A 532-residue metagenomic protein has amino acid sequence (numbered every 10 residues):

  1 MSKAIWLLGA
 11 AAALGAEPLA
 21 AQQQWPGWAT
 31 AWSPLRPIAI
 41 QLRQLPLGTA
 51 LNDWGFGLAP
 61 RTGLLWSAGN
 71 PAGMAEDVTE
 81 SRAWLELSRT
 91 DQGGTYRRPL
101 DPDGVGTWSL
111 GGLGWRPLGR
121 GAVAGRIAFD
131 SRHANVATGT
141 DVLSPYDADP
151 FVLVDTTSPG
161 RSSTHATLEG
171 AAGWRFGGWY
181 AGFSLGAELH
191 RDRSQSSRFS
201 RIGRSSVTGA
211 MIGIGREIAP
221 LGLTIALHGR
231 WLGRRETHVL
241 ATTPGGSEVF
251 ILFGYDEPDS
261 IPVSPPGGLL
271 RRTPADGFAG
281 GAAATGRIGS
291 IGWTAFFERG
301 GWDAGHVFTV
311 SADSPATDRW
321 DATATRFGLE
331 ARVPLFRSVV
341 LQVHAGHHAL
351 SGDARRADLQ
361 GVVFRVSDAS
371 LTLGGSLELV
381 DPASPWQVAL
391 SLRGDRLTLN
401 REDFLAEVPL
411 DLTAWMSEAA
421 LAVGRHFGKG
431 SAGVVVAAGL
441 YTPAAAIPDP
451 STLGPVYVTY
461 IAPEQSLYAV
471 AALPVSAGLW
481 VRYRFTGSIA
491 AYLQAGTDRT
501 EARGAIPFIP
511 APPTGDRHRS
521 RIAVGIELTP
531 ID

Functional and structural regions predicted by a protein language model:
A16, A20-N135, D149: N-terminal, post-signal peptide beta-strand-biased segments of exported outer-membrane/organellar beta-barrel and other
Q24-P34, D516-D532: Outer-membrane beta-barrel "beta-signal"
W66-A68, G112-R116, L168-W174, A210-R216 (+8 more regions): Residues on the lipid-exposed face of transmembrane beta-strands in outer-membrane beta-barrel proteins
T79-L85, G121-I127, W179-L185, L223-L227 (+10 more regions): Transmembrane beta-strands of outer-membrane beta-barrel proteins
L87-G93, F129-H133, F176-G178, A187-R191 (+9 more regions): Transmembrane beta-strands of outer-membrane beta-barrel pores
G93-L100, V136-V142, D192-R201, H238-P244 (+6 more regions): Outer-membrane beta-barrel translocator domains and adjoining extracellular loop/strand segments of Gram-negative
L100-G106, S158-S162, S200-S205, L270-D276 (+6 more regions): Replace "Gram-negative outer membrane beta-barrel proteins" with "bacterial and organellar outer membrane beta-barrel
E257-G394: Long, internal scaffold/assembly segments composed of regular secondary structure
